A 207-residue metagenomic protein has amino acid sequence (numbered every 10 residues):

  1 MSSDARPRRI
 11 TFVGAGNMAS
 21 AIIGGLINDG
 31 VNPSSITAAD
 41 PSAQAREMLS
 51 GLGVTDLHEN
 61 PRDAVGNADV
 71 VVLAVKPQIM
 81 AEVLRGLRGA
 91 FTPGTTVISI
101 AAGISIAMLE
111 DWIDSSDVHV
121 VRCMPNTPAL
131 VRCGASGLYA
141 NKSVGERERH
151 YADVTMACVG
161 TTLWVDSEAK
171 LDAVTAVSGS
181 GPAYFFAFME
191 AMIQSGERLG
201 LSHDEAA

Functional and structural regions predicted by a protein language model:
M1-G66, E197-L199: NAD(P)+-binding Rossmann beta1-loop-alpha1 motif at the extreme N-terminus of oxidoreductases
S20, G24-N28, G51, R85 (+3 more regions): Short, well-ordered alpha-helices that flank and scaffold nucleotide-derived cofactor binding pockets
A21, M48, E82-V83, M108 (+1 more regions): Phosphate- and divalent-cation-binding pockets in alpha/beta enzyme and binding domains that engage nucleotide-derived
P33-I36, P93-T95, H119, D204: Short acidic capping loops at alpha-helix termini that bridge into adjacent secondary structure
A43, P61-L138: Rossmann-like NAD(P)(H) cofactor-binding subdomain of soluble oxidoreductases
M108, W112-H119, A135-A173, F185-A207: Internal alpha-helical scaffold of NAD(P)-dependent oxidoreductase catalytic cores
